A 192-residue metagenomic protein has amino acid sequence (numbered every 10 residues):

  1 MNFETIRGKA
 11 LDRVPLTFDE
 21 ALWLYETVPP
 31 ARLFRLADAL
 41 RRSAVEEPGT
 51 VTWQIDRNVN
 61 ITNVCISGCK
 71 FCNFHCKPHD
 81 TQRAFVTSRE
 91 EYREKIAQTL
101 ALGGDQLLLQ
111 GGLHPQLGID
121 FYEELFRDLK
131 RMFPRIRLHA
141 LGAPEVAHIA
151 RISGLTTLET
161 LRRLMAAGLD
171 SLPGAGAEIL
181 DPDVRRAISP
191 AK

Functional and structural regions predicted by a protein language model:
M1-S67: Flexible, acidic/Gly-rich N-terminal and inter-domain linker regions that tether and position cofactor-handling modules
R13, A37, C69, L109 (+1 more regions): Conserved, mostly hydrophobic/aromatic
V14, R57-V59, N63, C72 (+3 more regions): Flexible, active-site-adjacent loop/turn segments at secondary-structure boundaries
P15, K70, F133-P134: A broad, low-specificity signal for short, low-complexity segments enriched in glycine/proline and polar/charged
W23, A31, T62, I66-G68 (+4 more regions): A broad, structure-centric signal for solvent-exposed, well-ordered loop/edge residues that line or flank functional
A44-A101: Active-site cofactor/substrate anionic-group-binding motifs, chiefly glycine- and Lys/Arg-rich phosphate-binding loops
K77-Q98, L102, L107-K192: Conserved non-cysteine loop/helix-boundary elements of the Radical SAM core domain that shape
